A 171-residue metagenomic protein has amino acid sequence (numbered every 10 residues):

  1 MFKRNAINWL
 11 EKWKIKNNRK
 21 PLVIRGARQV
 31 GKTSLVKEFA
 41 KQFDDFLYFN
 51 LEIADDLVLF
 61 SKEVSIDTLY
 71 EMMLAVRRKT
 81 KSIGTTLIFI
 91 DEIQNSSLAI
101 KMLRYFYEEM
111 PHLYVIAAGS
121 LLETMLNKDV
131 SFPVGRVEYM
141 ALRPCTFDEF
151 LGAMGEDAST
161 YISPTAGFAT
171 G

Functional and structural regions predicted by a protein language model:
M1-N17: Pre-Walker A adenine-sensing motif
I24: Hydrophobic anchor at the beta1->P-loop junction of P-loop NTPases
K32: Conserved lysine of the Walker
L35, F39: Hydrophobic positions on the alpha1 helix immediately C-terminal to the Walker A/P-loop
L51-G84: Short glycine-rich substrate-engagement loop in P-loop NTPases that contacts/grips substrate
T80-A99: Conserved P-loop NTPase "ATPase switch" module shared by AAA+ and STAND
F89, Y114-S120, A141, F150: Structural recognition of the conserved hydrophobic beta-strand(s) that form the central parallel beta-sheet of P-loop
N127-G171: Interdomain motor-coupling "hinge/lid" segment immediately C-terminal to the ATP-binding subdomain of NTP-driven enzymes
